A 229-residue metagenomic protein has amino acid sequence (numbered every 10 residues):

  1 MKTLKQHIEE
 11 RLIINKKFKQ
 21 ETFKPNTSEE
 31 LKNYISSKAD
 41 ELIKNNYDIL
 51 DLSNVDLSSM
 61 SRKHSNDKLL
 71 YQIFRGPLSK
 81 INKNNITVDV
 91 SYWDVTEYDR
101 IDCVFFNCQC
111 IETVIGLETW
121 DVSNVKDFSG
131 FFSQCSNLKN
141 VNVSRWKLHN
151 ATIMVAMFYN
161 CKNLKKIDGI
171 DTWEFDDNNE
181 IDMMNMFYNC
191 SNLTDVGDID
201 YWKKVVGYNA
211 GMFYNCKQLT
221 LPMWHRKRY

Functional and structural regions predicted by a protein language model:
K2-Y229: Negatively charged
